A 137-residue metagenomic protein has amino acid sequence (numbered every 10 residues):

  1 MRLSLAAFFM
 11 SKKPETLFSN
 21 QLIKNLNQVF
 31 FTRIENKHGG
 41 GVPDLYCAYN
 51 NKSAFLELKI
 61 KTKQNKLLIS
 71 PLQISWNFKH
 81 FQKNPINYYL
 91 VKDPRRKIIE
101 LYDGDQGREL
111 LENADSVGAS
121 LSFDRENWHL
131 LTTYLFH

Functional and structural regions predicted by a protein language model:
R2-N36: Acidic-basic catalytic patches of nuclease active cores, encompassing PD-(D/E)XK and other metal-cofactor nuclease
G41: Beta-rich catalytic cores
L45-C47, S53-T62: Conserved catalytic cores of phosphodiester-cleaving nucleases, focusing on short active-site segments
N50-K52, P94-R95: Short strand-connecting beta-turns/loops that link adjacent beta-strands
K66-Y89: Short, charged, amphipathic alpha-helix that recurs within catalytic cores of restriction-modification and other
L67, G104-L111: Sequence/structural signature of beta-propeller domains
F81-G107: Nucleic-acid nuclease catalytic cores
V117-H137: Charged phosphate-binding loop/patch that engages nucleotide di/tri-phosphates or the phosphate backbone of nucleic
